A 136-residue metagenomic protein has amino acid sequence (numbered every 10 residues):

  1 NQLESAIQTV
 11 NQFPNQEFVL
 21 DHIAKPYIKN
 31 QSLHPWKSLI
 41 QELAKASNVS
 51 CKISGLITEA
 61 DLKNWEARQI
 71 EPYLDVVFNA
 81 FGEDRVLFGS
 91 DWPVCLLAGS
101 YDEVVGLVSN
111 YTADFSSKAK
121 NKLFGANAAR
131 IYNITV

Functional and structural regions predicted by a protein language model:
N1-L87: Catalytic pocket-lining loop regions of alpha/beta-barrel enzymes, especially the amidohydrolase/enolase/GH5 lineages
H22, C51, D91, K120 (+1 more regions): Divalent metal-coordination and catalytic microenvironments
W36-I40, W65, W92, E103-V108 (+1 more regions): Tryptophan-centric aromatic hotspots in well-structured domains and transmembrane helices
I57-T58, W92-C95: Short Gly/Pro-enriched loop/turn and capping motifs at secondary-structure junctions
D75-V76, A80-L87, L96-V136: Mid-to-C-terminal alpha-helical segments outside catalytic/metal-binding sites
